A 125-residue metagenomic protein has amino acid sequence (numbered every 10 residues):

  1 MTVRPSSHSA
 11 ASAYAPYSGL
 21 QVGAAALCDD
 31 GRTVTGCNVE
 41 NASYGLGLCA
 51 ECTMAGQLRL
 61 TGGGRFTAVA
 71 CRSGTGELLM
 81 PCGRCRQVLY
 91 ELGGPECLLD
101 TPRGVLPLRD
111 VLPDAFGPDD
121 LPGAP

Functional and structural regions predicted by a protein language model:
M1-A15, T61-P125: C-terminal binding/interaction regions
S18-C28: Short beta-strand scaffold segments in enzyme catalytic cores
L27-D29, N38-V39: Histidine- and/or cysteine-centered catalytic micro-motif in compact active-site loops
D29-D30, P102: Short strand-coil-strand connectors
N38-C52: Compact, glycine-rich, soluble single-domain proteins
